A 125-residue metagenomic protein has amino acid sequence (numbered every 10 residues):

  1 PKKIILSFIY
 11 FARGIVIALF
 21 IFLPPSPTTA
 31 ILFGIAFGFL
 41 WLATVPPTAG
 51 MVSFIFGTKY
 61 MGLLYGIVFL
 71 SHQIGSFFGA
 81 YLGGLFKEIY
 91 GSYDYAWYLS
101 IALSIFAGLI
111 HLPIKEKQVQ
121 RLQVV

Functional and structural regions predicted by a protein language model:
P1-M51: C-terminal transmembrane helical hairpin of 12-TM major facilitator-type secondary transporters
I5, L64, Y95-S100: Alpha-helical transmembrane segments of multi-pass secondary-active solute transporters
F11, G66-I74: Transmembrane alpha-helical cores of Major Facilitator Superfamily
A18, Q73, F77-F78: Hydrophobic/small/kink-forming positions within alpha-helical transmembrane segments of polytopic membrane proteins
F37, V52-G57, K87: Helix-terminus/helix-capping segments at the ends of transmembrane helices and short amphipathic helices
T58-I67: Loop-to-transmembrane helix entry/capping segments in MFS-fold secondary transporters and related SLC/MFSD carriers
L82-G91: Interfacial helix-cap and linker-helix signal at transmembrane-aqueous boundaries of multi-pass secondary transporters
I101-V125: Multi-pass alpha-helical transporter architecture, strongest for 12-TM Major Facilitator/SLC carriers used
